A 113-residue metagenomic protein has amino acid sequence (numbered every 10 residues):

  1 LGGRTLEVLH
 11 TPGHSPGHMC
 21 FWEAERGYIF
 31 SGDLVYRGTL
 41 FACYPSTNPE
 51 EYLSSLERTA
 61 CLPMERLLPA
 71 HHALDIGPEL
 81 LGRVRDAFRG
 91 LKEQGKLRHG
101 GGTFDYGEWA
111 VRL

Functional and structural regions predicted by a protein language model:
L1-C61: Catalytic core of the metallo-beta-lactamase
E57-R66, A70-L113: Accessory terminal helices/loops
